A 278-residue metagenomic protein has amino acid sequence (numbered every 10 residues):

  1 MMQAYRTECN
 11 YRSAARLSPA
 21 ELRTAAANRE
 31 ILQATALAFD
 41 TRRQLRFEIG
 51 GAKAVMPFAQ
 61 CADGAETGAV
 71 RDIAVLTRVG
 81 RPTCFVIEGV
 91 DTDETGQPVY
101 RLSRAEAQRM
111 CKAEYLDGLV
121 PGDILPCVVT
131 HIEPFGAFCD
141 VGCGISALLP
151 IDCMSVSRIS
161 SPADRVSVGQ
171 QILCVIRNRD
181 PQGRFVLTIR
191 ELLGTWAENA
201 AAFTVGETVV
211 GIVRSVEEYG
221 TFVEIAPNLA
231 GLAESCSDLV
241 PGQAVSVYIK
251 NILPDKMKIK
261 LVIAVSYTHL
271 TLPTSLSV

Functional and structural regions predicted by a protein language model:
M1-V90: Charged, low-complexity terminal tails
E8-R29, A69-I73, R104-P121, P162 (+2 more regions): Short boundary/loop segments of OB/S1/cold-shock single-stranded nucleic-acid-binding domains
A27-R42, T83-G89, P121-E133, C174 (+2 more regions): Structural detector for short beta-strands of small beta-barrel domains
R42-R46, F135-C139, F185, Y219-F222: Short aromatic-glycine-enriched beta-strand elements
M56-L76, M110-A113, S146-R165, T195 (+1 more regions): A cross-kingdom feature marking solvent-exposed beta-strand/loop segments within repeated, beta-rich binding/scaffold
V75-K112, I124, H131-G136, G142-S146 (+1 more regions): Hydrophobic, ordered structural segments
T130, G136-T188: Solenoidal tandem-repeat scaffolds enriched in leucines and small polar residues
T268-T274: Conserved small/polar residues in nucleotide/adenosyl-binding loops
